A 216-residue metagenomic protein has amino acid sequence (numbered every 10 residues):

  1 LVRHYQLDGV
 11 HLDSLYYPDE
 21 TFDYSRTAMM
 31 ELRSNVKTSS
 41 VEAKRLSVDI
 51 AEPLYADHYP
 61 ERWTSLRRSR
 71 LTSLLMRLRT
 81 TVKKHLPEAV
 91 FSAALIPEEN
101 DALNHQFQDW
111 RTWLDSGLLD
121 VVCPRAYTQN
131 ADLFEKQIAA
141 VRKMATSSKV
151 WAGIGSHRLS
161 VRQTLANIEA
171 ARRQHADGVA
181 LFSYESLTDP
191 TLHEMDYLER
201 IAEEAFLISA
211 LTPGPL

Functional and structural regions predicted by a protein language model:
L1-T112: Polysaccharide-binding and catalytic clefts of secreted carbohydrate-active enzymes
Y5, W113, G117, Q174: Structured loop/turn residues at beta-strand edges in well-structured enzyme cores
Q6, P87, T146-S148, H175-A176: Short glycine/proline-enriched coil/turn segments at helix->beta-strand junctions
L78-V82, A145, A171: Hydrophobic, Leu/Ile/Phe/Ala-enriched alpha-helical segments that form helix-helix packing faces
V90, A94, T146-G153: Glycan-recognition and catalytic regions of carbohydrate-active enzymes
E98, N104-G117, C123-Y127, D132: A beta-strand-loop signature enriched in Asp, Gly, Thr, and Trp that corresponds to the sialidase/neuraminidase Asp-box
L118-E135, A140-V141, S148-P215: Substrate-binding cleft of secreted/luminal carbohydrate-active enzymes
